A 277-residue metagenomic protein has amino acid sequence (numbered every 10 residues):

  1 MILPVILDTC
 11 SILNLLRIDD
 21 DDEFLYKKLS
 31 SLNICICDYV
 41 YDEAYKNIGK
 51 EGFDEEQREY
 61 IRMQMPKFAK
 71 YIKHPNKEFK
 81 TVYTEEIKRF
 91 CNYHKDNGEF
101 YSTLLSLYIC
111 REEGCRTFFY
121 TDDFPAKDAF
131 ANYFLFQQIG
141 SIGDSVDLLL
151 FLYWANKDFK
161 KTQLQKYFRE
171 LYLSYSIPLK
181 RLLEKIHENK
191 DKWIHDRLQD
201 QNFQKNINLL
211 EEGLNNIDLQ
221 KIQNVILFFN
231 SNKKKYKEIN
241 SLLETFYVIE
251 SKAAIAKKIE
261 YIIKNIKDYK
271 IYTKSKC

Functional and structural regions predicted by a protein language model:
M1-L3, L7, L15-L16, D21-C35 (+6 more regions): Feature 3881 marks metal-assisted phosphotransfer/nuclease machinery and their flanking interaction elements
D8, E99, D123: Acidic active-site catalytic centers that drive phospho-/nucleotidyl reactions and related ester hydrolyses
I12, S102-I109: Buried hydrophobic packing segments
I12-L13, F124-P125: Catalytic metal-binding/acid-base residues of hydrolase active sites
Y39, N76, F124: Residues that form or immediately flank small-molecule/cofactor binding pockets and catalytic motifs
N47, D122-D123: Short acidic/histidine-centered micro-motifs embedded in hydrophobic/aromatic stretches that mark compact functional
D54-L104: A charged nuclease-like catalytic/ligand-binding cleft shared by nucleic-acid processing domains
R116-D122: Acidic beta-strand-to-loop metal/phosphate-binding motif
